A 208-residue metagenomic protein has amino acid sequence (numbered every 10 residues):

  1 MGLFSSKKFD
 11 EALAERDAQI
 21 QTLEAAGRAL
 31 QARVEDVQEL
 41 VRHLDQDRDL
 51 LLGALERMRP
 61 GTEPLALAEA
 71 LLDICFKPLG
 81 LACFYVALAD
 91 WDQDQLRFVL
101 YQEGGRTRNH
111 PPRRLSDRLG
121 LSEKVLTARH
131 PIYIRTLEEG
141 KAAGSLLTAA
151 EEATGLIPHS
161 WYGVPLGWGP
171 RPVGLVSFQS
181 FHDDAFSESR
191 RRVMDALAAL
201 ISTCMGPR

Functional and structural regions predicted by a protein language model:
G2-L65, V173, P207: Signal-transmission linkers at sensory-effector interfaces
Q21, W168, A185-G206: Amphipathic alpha-helical "output/dimerization" segments
D45, R57-V99: Helix-loop-beta substructure at the N-terminus of cytosolic sensory domains that couple signal/ligand detection
V99, T107-S145: Regulatory sensory and allosteric helical modules in signal-transduction proteins and certain transcription factors
E103-G104, L175-D184: Short beta-strand-to-loop transition segments that serve as allosteric relay/switch motifs in sensory/regulatory domains
R135-S160, S180: Signal-transducing coupling segments at domain and membrane junctions
H159-G167: A short, aliphatic-rich beta-strand micro-motif
L166-V176: Short hydrophobic/glycine-rich mini-motifs in sensory/regulatory modules that couple input to downstream signaling
